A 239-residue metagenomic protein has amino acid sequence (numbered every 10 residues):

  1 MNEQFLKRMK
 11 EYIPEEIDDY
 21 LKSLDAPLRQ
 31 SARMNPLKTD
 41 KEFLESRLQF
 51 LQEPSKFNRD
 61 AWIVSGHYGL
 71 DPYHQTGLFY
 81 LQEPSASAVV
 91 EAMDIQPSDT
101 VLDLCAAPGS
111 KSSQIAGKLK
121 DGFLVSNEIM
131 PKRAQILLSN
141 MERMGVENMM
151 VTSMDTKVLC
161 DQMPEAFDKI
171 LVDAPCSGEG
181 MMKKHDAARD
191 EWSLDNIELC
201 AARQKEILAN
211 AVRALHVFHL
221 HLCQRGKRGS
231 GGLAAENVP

Functional and structural regions predicted by a protein language model:
M1-P239: S-adenosylmethionine
